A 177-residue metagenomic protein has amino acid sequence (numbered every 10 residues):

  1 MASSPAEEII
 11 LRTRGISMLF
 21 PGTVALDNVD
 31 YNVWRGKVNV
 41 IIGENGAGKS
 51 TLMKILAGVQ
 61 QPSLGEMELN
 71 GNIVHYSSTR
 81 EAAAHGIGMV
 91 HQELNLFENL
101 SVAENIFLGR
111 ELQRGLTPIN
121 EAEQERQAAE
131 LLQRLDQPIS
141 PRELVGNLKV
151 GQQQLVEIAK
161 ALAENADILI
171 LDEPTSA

Functional and structural regions predicted by a protein language model:
M1-A177: Glycine-rich phosphate-binding loops of nucleotide-dependent enzymes
